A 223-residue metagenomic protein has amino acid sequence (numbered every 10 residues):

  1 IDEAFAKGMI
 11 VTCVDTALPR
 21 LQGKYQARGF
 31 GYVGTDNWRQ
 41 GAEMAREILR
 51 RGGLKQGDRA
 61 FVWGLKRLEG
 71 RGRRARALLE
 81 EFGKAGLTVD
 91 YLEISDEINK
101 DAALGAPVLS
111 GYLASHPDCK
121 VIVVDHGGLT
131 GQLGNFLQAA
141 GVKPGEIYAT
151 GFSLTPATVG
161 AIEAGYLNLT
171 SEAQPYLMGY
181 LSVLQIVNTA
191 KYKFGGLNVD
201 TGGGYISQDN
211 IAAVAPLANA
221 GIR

Functional and structural regions predicted by a protein language model:
I1-R39, R50, T155-E163, L167-N168: Flexible loop/hinge segments that line or gate small-molecule binding clefts
I1-V11, L78, E93-A161: Hydrophobic alpha-helical
I10-D15, Y32, D58-W63, D90-L92 (+3 more regions): Structural recognition of the beta-strand scaffold that forms the well-ordered cores of secreted hydrolase catalytic
A17-L21, L54, K66-G70, D96-K100 (+3 more regions): Solvent-exposed loop/turn segments at secondary-structure junctions within structured extracellular/periplasmic domains
G31-D58, L104-A106, L154-T158, A173-K193: Hydrophobic alpha-helical segments within soluble ligand-binding/sensing domains
Q40-M44, E69-V89, L104-V108, Q132-F136 (+1 more regions): Short, solvent-exposed amphipathic alpha-helices that sit in or adjacent to ligand/effector-binding or catalytic
D58-V62, L79-A102, G202: Short beta-strand elements in bilobed, periplasmic/extracellular small-molecule ligand-binding domains
E80, A85, Q174-R223: Hinge/cleft segment of the Venus flytrap/periplasmic-binding protein
